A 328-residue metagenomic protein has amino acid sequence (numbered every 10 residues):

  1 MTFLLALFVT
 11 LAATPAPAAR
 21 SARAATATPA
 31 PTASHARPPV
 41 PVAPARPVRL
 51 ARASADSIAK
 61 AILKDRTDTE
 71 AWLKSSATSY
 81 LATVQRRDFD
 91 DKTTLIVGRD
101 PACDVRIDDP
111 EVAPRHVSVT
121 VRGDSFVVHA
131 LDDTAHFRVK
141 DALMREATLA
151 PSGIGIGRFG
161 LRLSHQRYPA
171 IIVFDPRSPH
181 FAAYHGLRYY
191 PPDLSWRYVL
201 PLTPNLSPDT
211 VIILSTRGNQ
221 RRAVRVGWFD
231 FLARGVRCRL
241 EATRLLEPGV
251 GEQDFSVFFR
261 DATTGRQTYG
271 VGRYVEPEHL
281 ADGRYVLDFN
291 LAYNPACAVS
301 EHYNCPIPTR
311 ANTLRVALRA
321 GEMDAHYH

Functional and structural regions predicted by a protein language model:
M1-L7: Sec-dependent signal peptide recognition, specifically the positively charged N-region followed immediately by
V9-K64: Compositionally biased, proline/threonine/alanine/serine-rich low-complexity intrinsically disordered stretches
R46, R138-D193, R197, G321-H326: C-terminal boundary/linker segments immediately following FHA domains
L50-T67, S76, R167-N219, R225 (+1 more regions): Conserved "landmark" site that anchors the functional core of diverse proteins
F89-G160: Forkhead-associated
I96, D100, I107-P114, S118-V127 (+1 more regions): Mid-length scaffold segments of soluble, non-membrane domains
H185-P192, Y198, A262-T264, E278 (+2 more regions): Extended, aromatic/histidine-rich regions of cofactor-dependent oxidoreductases associated with respiratory
W228, R273-E278: Beta-strand-rich interaction surfaces with strong enrichment in secreted/lumenal proteins
